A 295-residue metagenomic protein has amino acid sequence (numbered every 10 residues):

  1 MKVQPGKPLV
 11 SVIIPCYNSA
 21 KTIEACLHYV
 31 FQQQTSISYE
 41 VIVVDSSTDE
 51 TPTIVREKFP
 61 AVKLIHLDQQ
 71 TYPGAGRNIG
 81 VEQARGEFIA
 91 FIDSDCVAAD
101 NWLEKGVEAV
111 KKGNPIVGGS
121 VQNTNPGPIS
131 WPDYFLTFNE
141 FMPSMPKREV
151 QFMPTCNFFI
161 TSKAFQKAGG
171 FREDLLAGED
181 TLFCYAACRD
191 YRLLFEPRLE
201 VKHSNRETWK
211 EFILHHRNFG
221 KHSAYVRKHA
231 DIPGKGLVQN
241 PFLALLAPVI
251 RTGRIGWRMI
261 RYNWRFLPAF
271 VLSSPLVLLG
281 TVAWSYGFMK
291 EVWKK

Functional and structural regions predicted by a protein language model:
H28-S38: Short, acidic, metal-binding catalytic loop of nucleotide-sugar glycosyltransferases
Y29, D45-T53, Q69, C96: A conserved acidic beta->alpha catalytic loop
L67-A84: Glycine-rich, basic loop-to-helix element that forms the pyrophosphate-binding segment of sugar-nucleotide handling
I89: Short aromatic/hydrophobic "clamp" motif used to bind/position activated sugar donors
N101-S130: Conserved donor NDP-sugar-binding/catalytic core segment of glycosyltransferases
G119-V121, D133-Q151: Short, flexible, basic/aromatic active-site loop/helix in glycosyltransferases
L176-F183: Acidic donor-binding loop at a coil-to-helix junction in glycosyltransferase catalytic cores that engages
K202-L276, G280: Active-site-adjacent helix/loop segment of glycosyltransferases that harbors family-specific signature motifs
